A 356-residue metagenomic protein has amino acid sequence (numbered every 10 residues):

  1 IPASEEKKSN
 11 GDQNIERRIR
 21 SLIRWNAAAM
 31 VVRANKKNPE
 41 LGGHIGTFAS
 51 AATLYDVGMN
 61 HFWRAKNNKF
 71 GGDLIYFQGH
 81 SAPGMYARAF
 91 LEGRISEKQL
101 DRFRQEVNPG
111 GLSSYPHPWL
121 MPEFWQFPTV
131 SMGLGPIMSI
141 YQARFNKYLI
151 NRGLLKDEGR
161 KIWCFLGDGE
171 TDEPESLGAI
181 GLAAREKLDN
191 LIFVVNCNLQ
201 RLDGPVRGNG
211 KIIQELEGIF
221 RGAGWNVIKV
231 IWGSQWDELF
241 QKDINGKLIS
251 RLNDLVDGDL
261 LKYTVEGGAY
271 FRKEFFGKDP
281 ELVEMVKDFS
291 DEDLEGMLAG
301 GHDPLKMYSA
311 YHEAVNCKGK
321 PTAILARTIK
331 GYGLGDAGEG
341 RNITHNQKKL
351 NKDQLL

Functional and structural regions predicted by a protein language model:
E5-G11, P116-W125, E158-I162, V194-L202 (+2 more regions): Gly-rich Lys/Arg/Thr-decorated short loops/hinges at beta-loop-alpha junctions or inter-strand turns that position
K7, L91, Q214-G218: Short acidic/glycine-rich loops and adjacent helix/strand connectors that line catalytic pockets where negatively
G11, I15, I19, I23 (+3 more regions): Cofactor-binding active-site loop characterized by glycine-rich and histidine/acidic residues
H44-F48, K156, I162-L166, F193-N198 (+3 more regions): Conserved alpha/beta enzyme-core scaffolds, especially Rossmann-like or related mixed alpha/beta domains that build
D73, R160-W163, L191, K320-T328: Generic beta-sheet signal
I75-Q78, N190-N198: Short internal beta-strands
A184-D189, C317: Short, conserved loop/helix-junction motifs that constitute active-site signature segments in enzyme catalytic cores
C197-L356: Long, well-ordered, tryptophan-enriched scaffold segments
